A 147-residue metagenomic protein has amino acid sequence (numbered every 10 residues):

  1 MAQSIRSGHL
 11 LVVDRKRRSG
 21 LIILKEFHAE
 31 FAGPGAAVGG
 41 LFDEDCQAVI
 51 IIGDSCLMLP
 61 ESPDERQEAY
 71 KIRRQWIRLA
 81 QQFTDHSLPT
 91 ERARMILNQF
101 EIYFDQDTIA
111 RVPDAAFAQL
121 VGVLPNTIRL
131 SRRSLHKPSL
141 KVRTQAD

Functional and structural regions predicted by a protein language model:
M1-M58: DNA-contacting interfaces and partner/effector-binding or oligomerization modules in DNA-centric proteins
S19-G20, R78, I102, P113: Residue-level detector of alpha-helix boundaries and kinks
F27-G33, L88, N126, L130: Short, well-structured alpha-helical interface segments that form or flank functional binding sites
D45, Q82-S87, P125-T127: Short C-terminal domain-edge/linker segments immediately following a structured domain
V49-I51, R92-I96, A118, L130-R133: Low-complexity, flexible helical/coil segments
P60-M95: A small-molecule sensor/coupling module
H86-A110: Short helix->loop/beta-hairpin flanking segments within DNA-binding domains
E101-D147: Phosphate-/nucleic-acid-contacting segments
